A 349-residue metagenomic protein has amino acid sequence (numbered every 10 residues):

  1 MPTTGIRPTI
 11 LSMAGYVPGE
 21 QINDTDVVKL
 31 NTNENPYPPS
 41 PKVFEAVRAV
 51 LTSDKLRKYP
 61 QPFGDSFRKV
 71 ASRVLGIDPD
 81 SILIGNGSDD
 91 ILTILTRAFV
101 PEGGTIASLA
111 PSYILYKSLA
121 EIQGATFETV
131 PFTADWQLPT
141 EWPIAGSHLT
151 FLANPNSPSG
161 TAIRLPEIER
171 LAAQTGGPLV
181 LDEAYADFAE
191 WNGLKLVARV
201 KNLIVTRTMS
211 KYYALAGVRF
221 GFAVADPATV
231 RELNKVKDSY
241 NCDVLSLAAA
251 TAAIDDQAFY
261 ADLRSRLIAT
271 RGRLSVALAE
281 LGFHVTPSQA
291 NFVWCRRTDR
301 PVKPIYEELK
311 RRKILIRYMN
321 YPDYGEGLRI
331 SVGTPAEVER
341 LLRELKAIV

Functional and structural regions predicted by a protein language model:
M1-K58, G146: N-terminal "arm"/small-domain region of PLP-dependent enzymes with the aminotransferase-like
S40, N202-A279, F283-T286: PLP-dependent aminotransferase class I/II
D65-T105, Q123: Phosphate-binding glycine-rich loop
D80, V205, L281-H284, I314-M319: A short linear hydrophobic-aromatic micro-motif
E128, F132-D187: Active-site phosphate-binding strand-loop segment of PLP-dependent enzymes
P166, E308-R312, R317, Y321-V349: PLP-dependent enzyme catalytic core of the Aspartate aminotransferase-like
L267-I268, E280-R312, L328: Conserved PLP-binding catalytic core of the aspartate aminotransferase-like
